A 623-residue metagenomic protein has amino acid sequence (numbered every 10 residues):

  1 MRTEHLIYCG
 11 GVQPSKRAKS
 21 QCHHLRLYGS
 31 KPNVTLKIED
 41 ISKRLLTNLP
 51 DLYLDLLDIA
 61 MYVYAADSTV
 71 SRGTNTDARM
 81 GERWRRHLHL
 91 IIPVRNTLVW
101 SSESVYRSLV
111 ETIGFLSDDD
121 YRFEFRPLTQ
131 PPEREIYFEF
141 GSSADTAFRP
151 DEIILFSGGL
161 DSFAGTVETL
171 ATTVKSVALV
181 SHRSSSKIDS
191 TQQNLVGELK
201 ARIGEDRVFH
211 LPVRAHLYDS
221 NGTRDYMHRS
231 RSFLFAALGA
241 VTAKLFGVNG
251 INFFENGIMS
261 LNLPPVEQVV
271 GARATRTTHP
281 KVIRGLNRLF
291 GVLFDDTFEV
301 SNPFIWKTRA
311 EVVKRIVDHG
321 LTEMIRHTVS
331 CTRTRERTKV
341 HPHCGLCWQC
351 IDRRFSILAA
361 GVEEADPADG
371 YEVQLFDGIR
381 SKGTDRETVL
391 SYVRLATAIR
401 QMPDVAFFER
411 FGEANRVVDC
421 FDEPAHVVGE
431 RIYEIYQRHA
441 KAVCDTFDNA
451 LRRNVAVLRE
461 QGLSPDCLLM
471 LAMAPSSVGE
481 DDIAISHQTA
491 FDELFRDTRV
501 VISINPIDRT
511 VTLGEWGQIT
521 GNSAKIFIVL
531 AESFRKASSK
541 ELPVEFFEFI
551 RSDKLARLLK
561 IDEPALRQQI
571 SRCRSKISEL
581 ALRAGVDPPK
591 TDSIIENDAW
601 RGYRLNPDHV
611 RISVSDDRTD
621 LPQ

Functional and structural regions predicted by a protein language model:
M1-I154, T166-R214, R224: RNA-binding accessory domains that recognize and position tRNA/RNA substrates
R2-Q13, A18-C22, L45, N256 (+4 more regions): ATP/NTP-dependent adenylation/nucleotidyl-transfer catalytic domains that generate, transfer, or process NMP-activated
L46, H182-E323: ATP-dependent adenylate-handling ligase core
T47-T74, E111, F115, R231-L245 (+3 more regions): Short, hydrophobic/amphipathic alpha-helical patches that form generic packing surfaces within helical domains
I91, I154, S181-H182, H210-R214 (+4 more regions): Extended hydrophobic secondary-structure segments that form protein cores and membrane-embedded regions
S157: Conserved adenosyl
D161-G165: Hydrophobic positions on the alpha1 helix immediately C-terminal to the Walker A/P-loop
M473-Q623: Intrinsically disordered, low-complexity protein-interaction/activation regions
